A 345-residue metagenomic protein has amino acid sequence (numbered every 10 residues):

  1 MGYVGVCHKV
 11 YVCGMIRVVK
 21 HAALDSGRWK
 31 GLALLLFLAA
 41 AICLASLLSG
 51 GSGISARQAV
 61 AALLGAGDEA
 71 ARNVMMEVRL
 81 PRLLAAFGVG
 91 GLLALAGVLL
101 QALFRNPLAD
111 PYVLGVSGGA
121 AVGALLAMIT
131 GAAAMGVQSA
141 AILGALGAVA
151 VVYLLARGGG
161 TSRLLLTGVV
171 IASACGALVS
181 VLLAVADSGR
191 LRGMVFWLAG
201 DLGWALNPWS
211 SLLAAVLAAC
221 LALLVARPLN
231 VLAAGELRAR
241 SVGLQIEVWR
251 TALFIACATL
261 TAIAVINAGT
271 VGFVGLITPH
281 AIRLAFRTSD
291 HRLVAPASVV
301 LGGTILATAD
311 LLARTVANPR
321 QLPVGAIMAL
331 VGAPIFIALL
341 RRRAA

Functional and structural regions predicted by a protein language model:
Y3-A345: Alpha-helical transmembrane segments in inner-membrane proteins
